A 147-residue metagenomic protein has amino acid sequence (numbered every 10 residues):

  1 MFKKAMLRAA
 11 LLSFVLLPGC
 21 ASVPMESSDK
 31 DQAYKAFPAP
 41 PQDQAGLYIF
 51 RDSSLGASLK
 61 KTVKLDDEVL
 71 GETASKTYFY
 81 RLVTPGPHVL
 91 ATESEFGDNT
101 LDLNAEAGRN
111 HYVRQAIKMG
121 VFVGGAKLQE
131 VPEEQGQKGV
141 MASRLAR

Functional and structural regions predicted by a protein language model:
M1-A21: Sec-dependent bacterial lipoprotein signal peptides
C20-R147: Short loop/turn and low-complexity linker motifs enriched in small/turn-promoting residues
